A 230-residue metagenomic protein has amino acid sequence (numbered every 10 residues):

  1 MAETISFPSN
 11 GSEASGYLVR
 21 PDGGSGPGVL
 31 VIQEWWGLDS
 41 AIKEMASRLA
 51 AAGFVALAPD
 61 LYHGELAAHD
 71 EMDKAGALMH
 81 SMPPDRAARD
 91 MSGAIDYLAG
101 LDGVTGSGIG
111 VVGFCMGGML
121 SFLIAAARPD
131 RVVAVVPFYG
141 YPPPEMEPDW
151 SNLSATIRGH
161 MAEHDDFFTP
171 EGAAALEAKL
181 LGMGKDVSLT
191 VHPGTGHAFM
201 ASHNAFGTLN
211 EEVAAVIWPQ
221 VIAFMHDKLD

Functional and structural regions predicted by a protein language model:
M1-D230: N-terminal cap/leader regions of alpha/beta-hydrolase-fold enzymes, predominantly small-molecule hydrolases
